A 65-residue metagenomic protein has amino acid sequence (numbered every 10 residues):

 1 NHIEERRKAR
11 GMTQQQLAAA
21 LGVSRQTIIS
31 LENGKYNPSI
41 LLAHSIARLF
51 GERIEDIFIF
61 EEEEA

Functional and structural regions predicted by a protein language model:
N1-A9: A short, Lys/Arg-rich alpha-helix, primarily the initiator
R6, A20, L31, F60: Residues in the recognition helix of alpha-helical DNA-binding motifs
K8, A19, R48: Alpha-helical residues within the helix-turn-helix
M12-S30: Short alpha-helical DNA-recognition segment
I29-H44: Amphipathic, hydrophobic secondary-structure cores in small proteins
L41-D56: DNA major-groove recognition helix of helix-turn-helix/homeodomain DNA-binding modules
F58-A65: Short, charged recognition helix plus adjacent turn of helix-turn-helix-like nucleic-acid-binding domains
